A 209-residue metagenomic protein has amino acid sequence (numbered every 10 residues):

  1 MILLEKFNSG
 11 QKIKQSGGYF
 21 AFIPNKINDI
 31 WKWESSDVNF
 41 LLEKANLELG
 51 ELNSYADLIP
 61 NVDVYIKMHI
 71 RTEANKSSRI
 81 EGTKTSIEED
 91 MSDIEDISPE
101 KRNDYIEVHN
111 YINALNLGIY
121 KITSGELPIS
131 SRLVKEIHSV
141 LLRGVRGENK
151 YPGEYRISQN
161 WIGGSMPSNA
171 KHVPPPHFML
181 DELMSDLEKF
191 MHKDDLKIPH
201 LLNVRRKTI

Functional and structural regions predicted by a protein language model:
M1-I209: FIC/Doc superfamily catalytic core
